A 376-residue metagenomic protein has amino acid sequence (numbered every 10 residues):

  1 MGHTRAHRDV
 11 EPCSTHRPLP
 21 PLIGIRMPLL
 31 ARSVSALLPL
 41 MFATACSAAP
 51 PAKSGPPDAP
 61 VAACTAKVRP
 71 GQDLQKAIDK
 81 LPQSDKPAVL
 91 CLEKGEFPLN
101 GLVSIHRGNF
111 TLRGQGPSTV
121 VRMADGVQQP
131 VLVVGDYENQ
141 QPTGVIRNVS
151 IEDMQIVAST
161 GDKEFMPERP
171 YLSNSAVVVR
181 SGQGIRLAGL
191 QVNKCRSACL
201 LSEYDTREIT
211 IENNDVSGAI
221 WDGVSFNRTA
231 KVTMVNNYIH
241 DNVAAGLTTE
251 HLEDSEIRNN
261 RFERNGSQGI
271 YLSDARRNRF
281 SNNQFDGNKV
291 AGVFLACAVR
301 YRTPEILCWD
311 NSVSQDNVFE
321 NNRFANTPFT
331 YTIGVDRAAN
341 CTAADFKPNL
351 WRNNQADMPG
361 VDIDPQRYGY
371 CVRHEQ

Functional and structural regions predicted by a protein language model:
S33-T44: Bacterial N-terminal signal peptides
P56-E93: Acidic Gly/Asp/Thr-rich repetitive segments characteristic of extracellular carbohydrate-active and adhesion proteins
Q75, D79-Q83, F97-R113, V120-E152 (+2 more regions): Extracellular beta-strand-rich solenoid/capping regions of secreted or surface-exposed proteins that bind or remodel
P87, L99-V103, P117, R122-Q129 (+8 more regions): Short glycine/acidic-rich loop motifs that flank beta-strands on beta-rich extracellular proteins
A88, T111, L132-E152, N174-A188 (+7 more regions): Surface-exposed loop/turn motifs in large extracellular/passenger domains
C91, P98, S104, R113 (+18 more regions): Extracellular beta-strand solenoid repeats
